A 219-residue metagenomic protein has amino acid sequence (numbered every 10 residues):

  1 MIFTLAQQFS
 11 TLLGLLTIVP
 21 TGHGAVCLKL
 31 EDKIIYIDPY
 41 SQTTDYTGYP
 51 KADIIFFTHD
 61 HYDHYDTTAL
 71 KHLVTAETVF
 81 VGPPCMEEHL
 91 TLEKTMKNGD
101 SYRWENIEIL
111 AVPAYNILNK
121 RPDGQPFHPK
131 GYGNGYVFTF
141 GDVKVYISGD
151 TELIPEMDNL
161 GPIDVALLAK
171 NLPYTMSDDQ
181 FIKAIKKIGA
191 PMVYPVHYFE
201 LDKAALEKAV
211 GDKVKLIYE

Functional and structural regions predicted by a protein language model:
F3-P50, L92-G161, E219: Core dinuclear metal-dependent hydrolase active-site scaffold
E31, A76-E77, D212-K213: Structured helix-beta-strand junction loops
I37-D38, F56-F57, L110, L168 (+1 more regions): Redox-cofactor binding/interface segments in oxidoreductases and associated redox assembly factors
S41-E87, G161-L167: Active-site metal-binding motif and surrounding structural segment of the metallo-beta-lactamase
T43-D45, H61-Y65, E87-H89, D100-R103 (+4 more regions): Active-site environment of divalent metal-dependent phosphoester hydrolases
G48-Y49, T67-L70, L92-E93, D158-G161 (+2 more regions): Short amphipathic alpha-helical segments
L92-E105, K130, I182-E219: Binuclear metal-ion centers of metallo-dependent hydrolases, dominated by the metallo-beta-lactamase
N134-I188, P195, F199-D202: Metallo-beta-lactamase
